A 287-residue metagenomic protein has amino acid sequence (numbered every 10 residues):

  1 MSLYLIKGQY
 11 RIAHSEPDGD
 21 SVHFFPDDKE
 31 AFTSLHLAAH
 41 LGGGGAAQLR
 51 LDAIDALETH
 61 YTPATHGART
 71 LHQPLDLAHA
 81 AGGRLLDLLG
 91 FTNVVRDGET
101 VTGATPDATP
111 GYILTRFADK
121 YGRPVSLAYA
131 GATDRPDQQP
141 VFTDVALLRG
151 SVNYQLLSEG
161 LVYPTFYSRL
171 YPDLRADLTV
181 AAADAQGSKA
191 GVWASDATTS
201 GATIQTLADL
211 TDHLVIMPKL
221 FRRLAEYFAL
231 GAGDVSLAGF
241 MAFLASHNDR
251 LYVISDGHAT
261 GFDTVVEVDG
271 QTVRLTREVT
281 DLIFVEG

Functional and structural regions predicted by a protein language model:
M1-G287: Small beta-barrel nucleic-acid-binding modules, primarily SNase/OB-fold domains and secondarily Tudor-like barrels
